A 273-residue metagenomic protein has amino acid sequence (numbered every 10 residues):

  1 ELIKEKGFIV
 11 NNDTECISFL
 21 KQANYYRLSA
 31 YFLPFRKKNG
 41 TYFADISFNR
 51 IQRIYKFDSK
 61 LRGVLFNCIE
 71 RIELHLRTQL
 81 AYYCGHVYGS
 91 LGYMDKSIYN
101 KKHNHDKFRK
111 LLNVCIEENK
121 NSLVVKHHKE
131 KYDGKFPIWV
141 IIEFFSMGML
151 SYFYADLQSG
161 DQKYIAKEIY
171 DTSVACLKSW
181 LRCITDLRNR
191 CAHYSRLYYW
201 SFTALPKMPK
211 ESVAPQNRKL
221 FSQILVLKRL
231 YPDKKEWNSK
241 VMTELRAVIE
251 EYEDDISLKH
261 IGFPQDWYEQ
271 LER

Functional and structural regions predicted by a protein language model:
E1-D186, Y198-R273: Extended intrinsically disordered or low-complexity regions, especially N/C-terminal cytosolic tails and loops, rather
Y194: Acidic/aromatic/glycine-rich contiguous surface patches that form carbohydrate-binding/processing clefts and analogous
